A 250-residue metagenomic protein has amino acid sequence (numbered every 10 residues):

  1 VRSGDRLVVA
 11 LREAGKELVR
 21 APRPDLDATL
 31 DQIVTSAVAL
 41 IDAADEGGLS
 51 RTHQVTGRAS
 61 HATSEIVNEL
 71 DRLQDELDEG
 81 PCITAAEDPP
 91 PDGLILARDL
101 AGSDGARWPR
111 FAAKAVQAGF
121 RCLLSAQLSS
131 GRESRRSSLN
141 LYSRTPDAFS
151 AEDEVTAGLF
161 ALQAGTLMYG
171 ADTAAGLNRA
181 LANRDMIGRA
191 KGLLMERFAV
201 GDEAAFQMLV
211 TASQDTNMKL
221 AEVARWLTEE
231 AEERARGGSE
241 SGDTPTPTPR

Functional and structural regions predicted by a protein language model:
V1-R12, R236-R250: Actinobacteria-biased recognition of intrinsically disordered, low-complexity terminal regions
R2-A62, D71-L73, E79, T216-K219: Helix-loop-beta substructure at the N-terminus of cytosolic sensory domains that couple signal/ligand detection
A59-S60, V67-R107, A112-R121: Regulatory sensory and allosteric helical modules in signal-transduction proteins and certain transcription factors
L100, S137-D147, E152, D172: Short beta-strand-to-loop transition segments that serve as allosteric relay/switch motifs in sensory/regulatory domains
C122-S129: Short hydrophobic beta-strand micro-motif common in sensory/regulatory domains
R132-E133: Glycine-biased flexible loop/turn sites that connect beta-strands or occur in inter-domain linkers
E154, G158-G165: Allosteric cytosolic regulatory segments
G170-D243: Signal-transducing coiled-coil/dimerization helices and immediately adjacent hinge/linker segments that couple sensory
